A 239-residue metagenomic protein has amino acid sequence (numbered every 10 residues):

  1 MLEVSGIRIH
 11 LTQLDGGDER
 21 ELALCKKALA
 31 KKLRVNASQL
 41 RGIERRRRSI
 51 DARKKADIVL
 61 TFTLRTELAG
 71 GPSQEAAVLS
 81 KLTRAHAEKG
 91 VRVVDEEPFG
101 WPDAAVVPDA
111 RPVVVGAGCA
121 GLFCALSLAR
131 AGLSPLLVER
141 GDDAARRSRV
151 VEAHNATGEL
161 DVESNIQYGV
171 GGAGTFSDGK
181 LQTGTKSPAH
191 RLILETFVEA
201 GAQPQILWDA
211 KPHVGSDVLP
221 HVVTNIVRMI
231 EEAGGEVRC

Functional and structural regions predicted by a protein language model:
L2-I58, T66-T196, A200, P204-C239: Residues forming the flavin
T63: S-adenosyl-L-methionine
